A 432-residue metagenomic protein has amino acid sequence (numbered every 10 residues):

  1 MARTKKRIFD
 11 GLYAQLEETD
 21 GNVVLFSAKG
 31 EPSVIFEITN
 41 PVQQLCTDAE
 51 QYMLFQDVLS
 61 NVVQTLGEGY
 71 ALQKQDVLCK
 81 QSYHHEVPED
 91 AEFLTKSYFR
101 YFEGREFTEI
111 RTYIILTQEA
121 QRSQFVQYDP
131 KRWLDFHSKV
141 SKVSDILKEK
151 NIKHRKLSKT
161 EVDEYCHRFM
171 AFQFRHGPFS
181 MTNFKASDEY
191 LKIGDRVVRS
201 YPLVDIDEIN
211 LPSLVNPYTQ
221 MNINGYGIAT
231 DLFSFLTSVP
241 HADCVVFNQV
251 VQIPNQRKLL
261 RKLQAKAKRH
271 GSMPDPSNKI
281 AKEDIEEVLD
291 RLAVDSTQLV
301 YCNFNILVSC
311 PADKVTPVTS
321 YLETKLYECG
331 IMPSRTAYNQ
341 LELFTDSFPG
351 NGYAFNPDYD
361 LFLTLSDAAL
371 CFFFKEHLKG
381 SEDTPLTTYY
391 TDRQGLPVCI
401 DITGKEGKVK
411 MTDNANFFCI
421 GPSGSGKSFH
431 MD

Functional and structural regions predicted by a protein language model:
M1-H377: Extended, folded cores of ATP/NTP-driven motor/assembly subunits in large transport and secretion machines
D48-Y52, Q56-Q64, T384-D432: Glycine-rich phosphate-binding loop of nucleotide-binding enzymes
D367-F373, L378-G395: Pre-P-loop entry segment of helicase/translocase ATPase cores
